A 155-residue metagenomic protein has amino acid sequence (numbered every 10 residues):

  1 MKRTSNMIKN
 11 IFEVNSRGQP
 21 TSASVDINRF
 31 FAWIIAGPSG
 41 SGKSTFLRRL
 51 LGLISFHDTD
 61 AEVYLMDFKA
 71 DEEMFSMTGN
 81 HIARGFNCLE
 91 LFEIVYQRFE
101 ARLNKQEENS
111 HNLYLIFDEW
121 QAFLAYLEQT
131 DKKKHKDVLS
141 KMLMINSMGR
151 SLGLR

Functional and structural regions predicted by a protein language model:
M1-Y114, Q121-R155: P-loop NTPase catalytic phosphate-binding loop
